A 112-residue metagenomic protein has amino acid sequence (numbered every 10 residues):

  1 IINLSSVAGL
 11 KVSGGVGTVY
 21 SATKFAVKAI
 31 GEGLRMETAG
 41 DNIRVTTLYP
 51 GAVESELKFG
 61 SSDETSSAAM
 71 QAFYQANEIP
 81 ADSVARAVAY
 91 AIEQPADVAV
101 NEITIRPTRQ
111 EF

Functional and structural regions predicted by a protein language model:
S6: Residue(s) in the substrate-gating loop at a strand-loop-helix junction that position the organic substrate next
K11, G33-I43: Active-site-adjacent segment of SDR/Rossmann-fold oxidoreductases
K11-T18: Active-site loop immediately N-terminal to the catalytic Tyr-X3-Lys motif of short-chain dehydrogenase/reductase
T23: Active-site helix of classical SDR
K28, D41-T46, N101: Rossmann-like NAD(H)/NADP(H) cofactor-binding core
R44-E54: Conserved SDR Rossmann-fold cofactor-binding beta-strand/turn motif
T47-L48, S67-F112: C-terminal helical subdomain
A52-S62: Short beta-loop-alpha junction of Rossmann-like oxidoreductase domains
